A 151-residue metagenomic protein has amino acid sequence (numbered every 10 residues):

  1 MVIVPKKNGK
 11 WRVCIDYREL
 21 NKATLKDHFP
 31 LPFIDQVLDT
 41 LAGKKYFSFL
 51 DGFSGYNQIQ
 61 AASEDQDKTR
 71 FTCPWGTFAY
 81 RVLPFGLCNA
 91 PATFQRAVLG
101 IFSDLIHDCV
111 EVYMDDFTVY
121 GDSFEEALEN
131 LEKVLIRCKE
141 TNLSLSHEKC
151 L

Functional and structural regions predicted by a protein language model:
M1-L151: Retroelement reverse transcriptase polymerase core
